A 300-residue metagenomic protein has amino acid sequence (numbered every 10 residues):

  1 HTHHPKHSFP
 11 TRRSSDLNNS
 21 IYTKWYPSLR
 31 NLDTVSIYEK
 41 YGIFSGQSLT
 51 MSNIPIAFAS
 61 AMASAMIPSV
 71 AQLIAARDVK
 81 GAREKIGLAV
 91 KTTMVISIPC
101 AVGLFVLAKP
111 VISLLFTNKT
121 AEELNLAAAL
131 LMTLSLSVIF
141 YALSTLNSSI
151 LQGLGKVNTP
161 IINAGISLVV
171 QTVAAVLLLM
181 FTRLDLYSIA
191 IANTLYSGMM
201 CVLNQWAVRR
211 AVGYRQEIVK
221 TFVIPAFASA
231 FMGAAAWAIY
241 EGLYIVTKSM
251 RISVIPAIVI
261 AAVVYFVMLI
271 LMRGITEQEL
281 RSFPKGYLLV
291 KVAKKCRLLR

Functional and structural regions predicted by a protein language model:
H1-S14: Short, small-residue-biased leader/transition segments that mark boundaries at the very start of proteins
E39-A59, K91-V95: Alpha-helical transmembrane segments of polytopic membrane transporters and translocases
S45, M66, D78-V95, P99-L107 (+3 more regions): Interfacial transmembrane-helix starts/ends
I56-R77, S148: Helix-loop junctions and terminal segments of transmembrane helices in multi-pass membrane transport/translocation
F105-V138: Interfacial segments at transmembrane-helix termini and the short loops linking adjacent helices
L136-I166: Membrane-interface junctions at transmembrane-helix termini in multi-pass inner-membrane proteins
N158, L168-Q205, Q216, A234 (+2 more regions): Membrane-interface helix-loop junctions in multi-pass transport and translocation proteins
A238-R300: Membrane-proximal transmembrane or re-entrant/amphipathic helices at the cytosolic face
